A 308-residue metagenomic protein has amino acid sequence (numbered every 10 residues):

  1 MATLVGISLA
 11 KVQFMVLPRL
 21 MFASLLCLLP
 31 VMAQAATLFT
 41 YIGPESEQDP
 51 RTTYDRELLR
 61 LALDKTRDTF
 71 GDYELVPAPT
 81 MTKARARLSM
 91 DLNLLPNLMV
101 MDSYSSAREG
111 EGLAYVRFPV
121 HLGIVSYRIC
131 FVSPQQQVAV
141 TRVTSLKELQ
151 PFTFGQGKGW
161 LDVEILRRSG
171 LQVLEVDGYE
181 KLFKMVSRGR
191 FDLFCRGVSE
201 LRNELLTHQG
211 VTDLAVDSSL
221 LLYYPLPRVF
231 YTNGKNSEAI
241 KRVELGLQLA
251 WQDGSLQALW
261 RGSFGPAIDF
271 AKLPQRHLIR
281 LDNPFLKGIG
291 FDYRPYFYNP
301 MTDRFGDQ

Functional and structural regions predicted by a protein language model:
A36-E111, V243: Extracytoplasmic small-molecule ligand-binding "clamshell" domains of the periplasmic binding protein/Venus flytrap
T37-T52, R142-G159, D192-L193: Short loop->beta-strand "edge-of-pocket" segments that line small-molecule binding or catalytic clefts across diverse
G43-E45, I124-I129, Q209-E244, P266-G288 (+1 more regions): Periplasmic-binding protein-like
R56-T66, Q136, P225-I268: Extended ligand-binding regions for polar small-molecule ligands
P77-L98, R168, E180-S199: Short helices/loops that flank or line small-molecule/ion binding pockets
D91, L98-G112, L193-D213: A ligand-binding cleft/hinge motif common to bilobed small-molecule-binding domains
F118-E164: A conserved helix-loop-strand patch within extracytoplasmic ligand-binding domains of the periplasmic binding
G157, L161-R168, L247-Q308: Ligand-binding clefts/hinges and TM-proximal coupling segments of bilobed small-molecule sensing domains
